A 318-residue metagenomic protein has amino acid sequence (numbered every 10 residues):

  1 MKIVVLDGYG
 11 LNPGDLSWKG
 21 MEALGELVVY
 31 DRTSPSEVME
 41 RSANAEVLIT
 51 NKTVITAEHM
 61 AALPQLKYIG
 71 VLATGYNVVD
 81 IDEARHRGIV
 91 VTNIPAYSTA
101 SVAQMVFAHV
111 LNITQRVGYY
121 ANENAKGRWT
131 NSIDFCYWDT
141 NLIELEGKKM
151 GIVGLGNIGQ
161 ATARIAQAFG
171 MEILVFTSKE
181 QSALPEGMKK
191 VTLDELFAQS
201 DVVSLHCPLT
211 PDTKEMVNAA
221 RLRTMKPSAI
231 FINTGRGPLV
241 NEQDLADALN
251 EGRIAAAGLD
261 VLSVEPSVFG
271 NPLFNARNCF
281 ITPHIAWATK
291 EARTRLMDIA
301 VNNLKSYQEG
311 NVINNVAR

Functional and structural regions predicted by a protein language model:
M1-A45, L174: N-terminal glycine-/charge-rich "phosphate-binding" loop or analogous flexible N-terminal tail
D31, L72-A73, I89-A100, T177 (+1 more regions): Short beta->alpha connector loops at strand-helix junctions that form conserved, small/polar/Pro-enriched
I55-M60, L174, S178-P272: Rossmann-like adenosine-cofactor binding region
R87, P95-K149: Phosphate-binding beta-alpha-beta segment of Rossmann-like dinucleotide-binding domains, i.e., the NAD(P)
V91, S228-R318: Rossmann-like dinucleotide-binding domain for NAD(H)/NADP(H)
L155-G156: Glycine-rich Rossmann-fold phosphate-binding loop(s) that bind the pyrophosphate of adenine dinucleotide cofactors
G159-Q160: N-terminal Rossmann-fold NAD(P) dinucleotide-binding loop
